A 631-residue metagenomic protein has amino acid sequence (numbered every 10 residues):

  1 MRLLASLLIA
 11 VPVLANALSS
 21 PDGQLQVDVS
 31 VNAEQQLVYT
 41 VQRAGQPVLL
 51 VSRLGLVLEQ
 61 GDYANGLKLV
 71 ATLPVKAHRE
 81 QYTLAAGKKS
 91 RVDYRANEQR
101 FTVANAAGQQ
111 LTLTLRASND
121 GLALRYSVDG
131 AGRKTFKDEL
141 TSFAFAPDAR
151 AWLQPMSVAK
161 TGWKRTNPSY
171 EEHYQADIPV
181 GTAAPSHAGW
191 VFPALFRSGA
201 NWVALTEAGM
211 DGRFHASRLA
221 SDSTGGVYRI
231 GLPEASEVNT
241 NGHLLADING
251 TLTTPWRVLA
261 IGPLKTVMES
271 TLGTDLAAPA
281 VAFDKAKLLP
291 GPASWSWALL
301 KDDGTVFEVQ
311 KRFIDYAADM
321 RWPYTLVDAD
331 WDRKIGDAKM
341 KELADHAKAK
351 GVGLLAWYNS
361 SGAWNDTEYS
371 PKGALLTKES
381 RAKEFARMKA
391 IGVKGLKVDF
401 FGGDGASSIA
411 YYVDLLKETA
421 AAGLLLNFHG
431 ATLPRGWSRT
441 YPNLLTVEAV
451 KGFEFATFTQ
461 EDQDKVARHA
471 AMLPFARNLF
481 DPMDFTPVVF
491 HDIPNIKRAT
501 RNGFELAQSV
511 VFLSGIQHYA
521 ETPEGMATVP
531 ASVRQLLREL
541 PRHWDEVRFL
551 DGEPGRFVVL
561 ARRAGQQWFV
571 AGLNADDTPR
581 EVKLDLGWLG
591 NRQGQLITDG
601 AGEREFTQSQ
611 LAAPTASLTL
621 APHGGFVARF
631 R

Functional and structural regions predicted by a protein language model:
A10-P12: N-terminal signal peptide c-region/cleavage motif recognized by signal peptidases
L18-G273: N-terminal accessory beta-strand-rich subdomains and adjacent acidic, glycine-rich linkers that precede catalytic cores
Q81-T83, K88-D93, L536-L560: Edge strands and adjacent loops of beta-rich recognition modules
N249-Y324: An acidic-aromatic substrate-binding cleft motif
D328-R501: Aromatic- and carboxylate-enriched substrate-binding clefts and catalytic-loop regions of carbohydrate-active enzymes
G503-L550: Catalytic cores of secreted or luminal carbohydrate-active enzymes
E553-G590, H623-R629: Carbohydrate-binding surface patches
S609-R631: C-terminal beta-strand-rich structural cap/linker in extracellular carbohydrate-active enzymes
